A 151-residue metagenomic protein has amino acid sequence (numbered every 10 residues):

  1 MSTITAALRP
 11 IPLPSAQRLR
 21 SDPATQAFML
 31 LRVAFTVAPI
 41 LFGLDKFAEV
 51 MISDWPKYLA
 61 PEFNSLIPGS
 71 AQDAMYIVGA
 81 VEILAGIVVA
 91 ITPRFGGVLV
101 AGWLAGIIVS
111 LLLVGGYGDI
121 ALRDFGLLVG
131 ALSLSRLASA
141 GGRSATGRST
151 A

Functional and structural regions predicted by a protein language model:
S2-A151: Membrane-interface extramembranous regions
